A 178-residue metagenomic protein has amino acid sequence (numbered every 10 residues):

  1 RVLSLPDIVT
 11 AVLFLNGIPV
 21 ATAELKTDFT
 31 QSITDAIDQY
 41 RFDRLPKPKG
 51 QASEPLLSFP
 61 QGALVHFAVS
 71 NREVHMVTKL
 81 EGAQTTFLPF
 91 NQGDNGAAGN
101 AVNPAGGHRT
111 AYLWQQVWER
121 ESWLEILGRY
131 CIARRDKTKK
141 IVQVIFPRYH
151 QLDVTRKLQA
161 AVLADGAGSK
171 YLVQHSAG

Functional and structural regions predicted by a protein language model:
R1-A177: ATP-dependent helicase/translocase motor core
